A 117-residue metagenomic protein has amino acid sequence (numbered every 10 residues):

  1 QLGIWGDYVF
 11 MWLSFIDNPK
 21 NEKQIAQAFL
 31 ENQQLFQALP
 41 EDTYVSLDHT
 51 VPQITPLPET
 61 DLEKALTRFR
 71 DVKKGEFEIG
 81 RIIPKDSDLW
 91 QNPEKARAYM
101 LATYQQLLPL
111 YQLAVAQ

Functional and structural regions predicted by a protein language model:
Q1-L35: Aromatic- and glycine-enriched beta-alpha-beta binding-site module
I4, A38-P40, R70-V72: A generic structural signal for short, non-catalytic loop/turn and secondary-structure boundary residues
D7-M11, E41-T43, G75: Generic beta-strand structural signal
L13, L47, R81: Pocket-edge structural micro-motifs
I16-P19, H49-I54: N-terminal start-of-chain detector that recognizes signal peptides and the immediate post-cleavage beginning
Q24-A26, N32-F36, T67-F69, M100-T103: Short, surface-exposed linear patches
N32-D48: Acidic, metal/cofactor-coordinating or nucleic-acid-engaging core segments within structured domains
V51-Q117: Long, solvent-exposed, polar/charged low-complexity segments
